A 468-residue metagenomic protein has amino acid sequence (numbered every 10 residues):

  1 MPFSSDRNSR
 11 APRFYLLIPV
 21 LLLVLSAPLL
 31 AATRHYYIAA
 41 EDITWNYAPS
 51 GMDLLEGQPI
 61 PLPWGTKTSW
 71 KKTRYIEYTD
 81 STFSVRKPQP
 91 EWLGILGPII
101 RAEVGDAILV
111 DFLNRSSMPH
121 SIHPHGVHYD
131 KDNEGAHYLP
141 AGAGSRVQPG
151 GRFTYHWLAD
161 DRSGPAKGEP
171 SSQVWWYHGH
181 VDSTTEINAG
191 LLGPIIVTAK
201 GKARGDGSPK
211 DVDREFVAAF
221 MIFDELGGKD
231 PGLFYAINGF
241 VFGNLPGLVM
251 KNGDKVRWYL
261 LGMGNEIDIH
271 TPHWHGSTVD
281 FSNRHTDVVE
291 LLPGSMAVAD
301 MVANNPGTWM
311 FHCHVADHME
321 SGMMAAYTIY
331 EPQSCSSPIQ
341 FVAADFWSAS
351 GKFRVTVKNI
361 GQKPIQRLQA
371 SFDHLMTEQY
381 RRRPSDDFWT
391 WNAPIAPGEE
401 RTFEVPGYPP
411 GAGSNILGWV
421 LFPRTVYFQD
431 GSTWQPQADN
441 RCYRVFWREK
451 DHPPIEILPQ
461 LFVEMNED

Functional and structural regions predicted by a protein language model:
Y15-A27: Bacterial N-terminal signal peptides
L29-G144, G228-V256, T328-E331: N-terminal, post-signal-peptide metal-ligating segments of extracellular/periplasmic oxidoreductases, dominated by
L109-S121, V127-K131, A136-R204, V289-S334: Extracellular/periplasmic metallocenter environments
F112-S116, L260-G264, T356-P364: Asparagine-centered strand-capping/turn motif at beta-strand->loop junctions
H123-Y129, N265-E266, T271-T278, I360-R382: Short acidic, flexible loop segments centered on an aromatic residue
H180-E186, G190, W309-Y327, R381-F388 (+2 more regions): Terminal connector regions
D213-S277: Surface-exposed interaction/gating patches
P332-K352, I360, R441-N466: Low-complexity, acidic Ser/Thr/Pro/Gly-rich terminal tails and inter-domain linkers that flank the onset of structured
